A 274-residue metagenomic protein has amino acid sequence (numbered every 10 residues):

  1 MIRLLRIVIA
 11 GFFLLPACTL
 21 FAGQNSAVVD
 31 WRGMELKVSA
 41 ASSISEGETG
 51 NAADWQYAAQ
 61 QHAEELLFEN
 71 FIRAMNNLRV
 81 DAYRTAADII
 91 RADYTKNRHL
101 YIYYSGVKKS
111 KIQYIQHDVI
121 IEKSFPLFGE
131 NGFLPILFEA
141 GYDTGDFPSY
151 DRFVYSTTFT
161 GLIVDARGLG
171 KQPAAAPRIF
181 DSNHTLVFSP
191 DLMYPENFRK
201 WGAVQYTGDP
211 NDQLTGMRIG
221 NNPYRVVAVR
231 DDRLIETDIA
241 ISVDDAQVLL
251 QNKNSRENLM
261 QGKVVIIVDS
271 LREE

Functional and structural regions predicted by a protein language model:
M1-I9: Bacterial N-terminal signal peptides that target proteins for export
V8-A17: Bacterial N-terminal signal peptides
L20-E274: Domain-level marker for long, solvent-exposed, non-transmembrane regions
